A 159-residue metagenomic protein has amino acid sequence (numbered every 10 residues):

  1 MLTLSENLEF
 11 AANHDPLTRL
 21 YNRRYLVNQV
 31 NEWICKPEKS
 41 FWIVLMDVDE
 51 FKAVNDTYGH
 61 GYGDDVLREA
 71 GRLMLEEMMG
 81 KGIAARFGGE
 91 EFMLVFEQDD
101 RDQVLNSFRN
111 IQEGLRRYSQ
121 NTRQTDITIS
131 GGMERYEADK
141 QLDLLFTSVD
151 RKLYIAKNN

Functional and structural regions predicted by a protein language model:
N7-F10, R23-S40, G71-M79, E97: Short regulatory alpha-helical coupling segments that immediately precede and/or link into cyclic nucleotide signaling
E9-N28, M46-H60, R68: Conserved nucleotide-binding and Mg2+-coordinating catalytic segments in signaling enzymes
L26, V30, V44, V66-L67 (+3 more regions): Heptad-repeat coiled-coil signal-transmission/dimerization helices
D56, H60, R101-R109, E134-N159: Catalytic-core segments of nucleotide cyclases and related cyclic-nucleotide turnover enzymes
V66, M93-I111: Short helix/loop segment flanking the catalytic signature motif in cyclic-nucleotide metabolism enzymes
G71-R72, Q103-N121, D150: Alpha-helical scaffold within the catalytic cores of cyclic-nucleotide enzymes
E76-K81, Q112-Q124, I155: Short catalytic/binding micro-motifs of nucleotide second-messenger systems
I83-R86: A short pre-motif secondary-structure segment
